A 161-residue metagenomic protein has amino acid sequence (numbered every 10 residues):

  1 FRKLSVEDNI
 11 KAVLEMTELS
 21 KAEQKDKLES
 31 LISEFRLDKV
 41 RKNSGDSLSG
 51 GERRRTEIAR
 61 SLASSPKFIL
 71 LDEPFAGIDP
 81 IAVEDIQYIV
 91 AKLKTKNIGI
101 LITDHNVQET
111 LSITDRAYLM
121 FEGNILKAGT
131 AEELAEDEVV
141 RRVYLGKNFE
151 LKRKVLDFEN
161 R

Functional and structural regions predicted by a protein language model:
L4-A12: Short coil-to-helix segment of the ABC ATPase nucleotide-binding domain corresponding to the Q-loop/switch region
K11, E15-E18, A22-V40, Q87-A91: Conserved ABC ATPase "signature" region
S44-L48, E52: Conserved ABC ATPase signature
I58: Hydrophobic anchor residue at the start of the ABC signature
S65: Conserved catalytic motifs of ABC-family nucleotide-binding domains
I69-D72: Catalytic Walker B motif of ABC-type/P-loop ATPase nucleotide-binding domains
